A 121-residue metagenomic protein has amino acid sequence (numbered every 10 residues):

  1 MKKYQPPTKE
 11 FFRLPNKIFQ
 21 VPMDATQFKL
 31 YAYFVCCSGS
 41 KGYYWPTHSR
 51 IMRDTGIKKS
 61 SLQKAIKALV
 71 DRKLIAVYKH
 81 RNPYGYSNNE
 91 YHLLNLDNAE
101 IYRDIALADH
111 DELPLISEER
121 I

Functional and structural regions predicted by a protein language model:
M1-I121: Electropositive, intrinsically flexible nucleic-acid-contacting patches
